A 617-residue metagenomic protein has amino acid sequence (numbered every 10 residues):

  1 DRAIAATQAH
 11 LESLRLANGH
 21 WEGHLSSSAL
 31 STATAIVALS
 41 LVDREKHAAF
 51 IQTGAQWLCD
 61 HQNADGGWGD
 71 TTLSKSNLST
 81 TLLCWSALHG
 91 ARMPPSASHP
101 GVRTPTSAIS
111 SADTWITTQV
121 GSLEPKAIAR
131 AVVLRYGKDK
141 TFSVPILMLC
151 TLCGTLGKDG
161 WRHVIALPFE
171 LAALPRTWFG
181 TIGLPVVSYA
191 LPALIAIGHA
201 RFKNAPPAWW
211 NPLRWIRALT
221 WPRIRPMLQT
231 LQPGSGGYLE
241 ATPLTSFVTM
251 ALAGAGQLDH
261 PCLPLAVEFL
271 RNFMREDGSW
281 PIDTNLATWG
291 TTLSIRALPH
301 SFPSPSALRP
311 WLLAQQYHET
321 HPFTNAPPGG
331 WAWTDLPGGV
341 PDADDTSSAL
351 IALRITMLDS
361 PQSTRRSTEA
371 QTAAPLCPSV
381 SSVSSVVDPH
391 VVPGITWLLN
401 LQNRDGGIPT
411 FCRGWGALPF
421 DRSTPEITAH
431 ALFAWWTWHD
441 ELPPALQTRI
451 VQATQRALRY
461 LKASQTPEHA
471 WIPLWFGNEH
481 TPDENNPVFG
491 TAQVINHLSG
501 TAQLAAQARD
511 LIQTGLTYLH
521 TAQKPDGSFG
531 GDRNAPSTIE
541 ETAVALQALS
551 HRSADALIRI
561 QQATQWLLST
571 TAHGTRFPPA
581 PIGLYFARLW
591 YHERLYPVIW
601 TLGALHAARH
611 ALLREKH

Functional and structural regions predicted by a protein language model:
D1-A6, H20-T53, A64-P95, A108-S110 (+8 more regions): An alpha-helical repeat/solenoid feature that recognizes helix-turn-helix modules
I4-L16, R223-T230: A short helix->beta-strand "capping" segment at the edge of beta-propeller domains
C59-D60: Short, solvent-exposed interaction modules
R92, R103, R354, R365-R366: Basic polycationic patches enriched in arginine
P95, P100, S306, Q362-T372 (+1 more regions): Short, low-complexity, charge-dense intrinsically disordered segments
G101, A205-L213, A370: Acidic Ser/Thr/Pro-rich low-complexity disordered segments that often serve as glycosylated linkers/stalks around
A208, L213-L231: Edge strands and adjacent loops of beta-rich recognition modules
P264-M274: Surface-exposed extracellular loop regions of Gram-negative outer-membrane beta-barrel proteins
